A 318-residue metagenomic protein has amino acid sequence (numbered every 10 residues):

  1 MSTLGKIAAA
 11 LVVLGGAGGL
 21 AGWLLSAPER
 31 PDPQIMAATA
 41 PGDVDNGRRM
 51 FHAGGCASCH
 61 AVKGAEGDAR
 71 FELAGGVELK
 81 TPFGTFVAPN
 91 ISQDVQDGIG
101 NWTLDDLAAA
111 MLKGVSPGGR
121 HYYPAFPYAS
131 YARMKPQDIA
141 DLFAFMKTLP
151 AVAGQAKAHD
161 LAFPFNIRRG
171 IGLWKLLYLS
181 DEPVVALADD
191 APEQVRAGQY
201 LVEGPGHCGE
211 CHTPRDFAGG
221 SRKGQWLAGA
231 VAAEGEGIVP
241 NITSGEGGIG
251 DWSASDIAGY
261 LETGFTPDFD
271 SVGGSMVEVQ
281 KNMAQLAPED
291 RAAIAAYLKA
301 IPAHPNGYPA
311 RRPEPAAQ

Functional and structural regions predicted by a protein language model:
M1-P31: N-terminal type II signal-anchor transmembrane helix that functions as the membrane-insertion/stop-transfer segment
P28-H52, L173-E203, E246, Q318: Electrostatic cytochrome c docking/interface patches
T39-F71, G75-E78: Short extracytoplasmic
G47, A53-K63, L107, L142 (+6 more regions): The canonical Cys-X-X-Cys-His
F51-G54, F86-A88, H121-Y123, G206 (+1 more regions): Extracytoplasmic
V77-D106, A129-Q137, Q225-T266, E278-A292: Electron-transfer interface patches adjacent to heme c in soluble/periplasmic c-type cytochromes and di-/multiheme
N101-D106, S116-Y123, R215-S221, D251-G259 (+2 more regions): Extended intrinsically disordered, low-complexity coil regions enriched in Ser, Thr, Gly, Ala and often Pro
G154-W174: Extended, well-folded interaction surfaces typified by the phenylalanyl-tRNA synthetase beta subunit core
